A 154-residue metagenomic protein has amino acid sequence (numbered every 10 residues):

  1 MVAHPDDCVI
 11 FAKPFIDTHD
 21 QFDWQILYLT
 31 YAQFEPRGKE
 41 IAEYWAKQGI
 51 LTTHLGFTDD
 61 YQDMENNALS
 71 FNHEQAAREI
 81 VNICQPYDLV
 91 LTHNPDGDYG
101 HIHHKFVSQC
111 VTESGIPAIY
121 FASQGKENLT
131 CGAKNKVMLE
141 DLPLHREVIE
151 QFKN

Functional and structural regions predicted by a protein language model:
M1-P86, I116: Active-site rim/loop-helix segments in enzyme catalytic domains that contact anionic ligands
A68-N154: Metal-dependent de-N-acetylase/amidase catalytic core
